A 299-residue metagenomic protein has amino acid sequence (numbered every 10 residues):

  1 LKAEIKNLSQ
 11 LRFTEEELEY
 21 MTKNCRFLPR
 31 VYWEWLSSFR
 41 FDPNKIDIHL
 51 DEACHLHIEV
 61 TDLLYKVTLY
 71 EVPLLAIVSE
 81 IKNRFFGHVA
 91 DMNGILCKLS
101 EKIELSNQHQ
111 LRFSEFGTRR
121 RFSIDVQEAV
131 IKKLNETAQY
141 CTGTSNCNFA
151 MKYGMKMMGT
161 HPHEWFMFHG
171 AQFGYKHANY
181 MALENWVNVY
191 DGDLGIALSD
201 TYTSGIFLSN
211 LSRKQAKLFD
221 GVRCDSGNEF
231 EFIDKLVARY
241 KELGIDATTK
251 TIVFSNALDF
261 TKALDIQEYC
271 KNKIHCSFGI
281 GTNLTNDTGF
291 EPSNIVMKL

Functional and structural regions predicted by a protein language model:
L1-A178, V187-N188, K298-L299: Ordered alpha/beta subdomains of enzyme catalytic regions
L1-P29, E136-L299: Helix-rich terminal scaffold detector
